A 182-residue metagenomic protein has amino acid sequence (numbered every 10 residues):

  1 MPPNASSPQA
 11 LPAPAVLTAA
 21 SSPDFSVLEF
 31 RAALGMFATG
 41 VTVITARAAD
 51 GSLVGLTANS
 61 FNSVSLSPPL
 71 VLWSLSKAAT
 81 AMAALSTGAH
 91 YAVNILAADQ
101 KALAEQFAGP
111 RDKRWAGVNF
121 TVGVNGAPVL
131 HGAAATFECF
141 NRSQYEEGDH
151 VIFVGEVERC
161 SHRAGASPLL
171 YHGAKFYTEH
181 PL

Functional and structural regions predicted by a protein language model:
P2-L182: Basic, polyanion-binding surface patches
